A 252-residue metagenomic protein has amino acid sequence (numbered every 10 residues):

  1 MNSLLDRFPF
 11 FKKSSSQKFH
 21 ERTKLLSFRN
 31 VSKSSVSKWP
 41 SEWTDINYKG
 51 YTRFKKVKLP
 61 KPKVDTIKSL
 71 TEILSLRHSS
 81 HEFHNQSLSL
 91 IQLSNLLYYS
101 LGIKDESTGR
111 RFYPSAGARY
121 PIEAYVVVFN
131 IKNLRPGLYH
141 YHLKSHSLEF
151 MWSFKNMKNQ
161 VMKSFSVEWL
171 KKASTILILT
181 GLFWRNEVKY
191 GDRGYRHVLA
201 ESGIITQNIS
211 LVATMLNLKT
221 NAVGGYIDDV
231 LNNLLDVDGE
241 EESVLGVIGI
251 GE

Functional and structural regions predicted by a protein language model:
M1-K172: N-terminal amphipathic, basic helical "cap/leader" segment at the start of enzyme domains
L96, A124, T175-L179, F183-N186 (+1 more regions): Small-aliphatic-rich amphipathic alpha-helix that forms the alpha element of a beta-alpha
F112-G117, Y226-D236: Beta-rich nucleic-acid/ligand-interaction surfaces
A116, K219-V223, E240: Short, surface-exposed helix-loop/turn micro-motifs enriched in polar/charged residues
V128-K132, L182-F183, I250: Short, flexible beta-strand-to-coil junctions
L138-H140, I176, V247-G249: Conserved hydrophobic/aromatic beta-strand scaffold that supports enzyme active sites
D236-E252: A glycine-rich helix N-cap at a beta->alpha junction
